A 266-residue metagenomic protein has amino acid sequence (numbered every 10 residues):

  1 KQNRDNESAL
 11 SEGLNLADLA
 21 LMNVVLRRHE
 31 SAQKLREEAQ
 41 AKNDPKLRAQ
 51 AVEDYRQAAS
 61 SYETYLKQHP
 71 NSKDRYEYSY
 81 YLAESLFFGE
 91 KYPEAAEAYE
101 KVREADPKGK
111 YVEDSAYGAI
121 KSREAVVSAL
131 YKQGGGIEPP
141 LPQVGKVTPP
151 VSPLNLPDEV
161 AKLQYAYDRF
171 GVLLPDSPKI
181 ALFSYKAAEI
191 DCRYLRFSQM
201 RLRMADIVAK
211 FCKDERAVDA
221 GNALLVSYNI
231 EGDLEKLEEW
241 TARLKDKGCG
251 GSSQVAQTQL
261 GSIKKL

Functional and structural regions predicted by a protein language model:
K1-L266: Acidic, polar-rich low-complexity tracts and alpha-helical solenoid repeat scaffolds
